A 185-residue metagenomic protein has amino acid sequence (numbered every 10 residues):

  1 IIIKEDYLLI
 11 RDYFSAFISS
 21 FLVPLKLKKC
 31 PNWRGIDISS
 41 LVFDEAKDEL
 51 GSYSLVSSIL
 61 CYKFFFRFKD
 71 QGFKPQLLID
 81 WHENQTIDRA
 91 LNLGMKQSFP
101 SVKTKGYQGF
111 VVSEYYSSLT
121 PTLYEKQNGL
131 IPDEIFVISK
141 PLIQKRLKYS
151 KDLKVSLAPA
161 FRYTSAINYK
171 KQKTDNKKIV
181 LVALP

Functional and structural regions predicted by a protein language model:
I1-P185: Catalytic-core helical/loop segments in enzymes performing group transfer/polymerization on anionic/lipid-linked
